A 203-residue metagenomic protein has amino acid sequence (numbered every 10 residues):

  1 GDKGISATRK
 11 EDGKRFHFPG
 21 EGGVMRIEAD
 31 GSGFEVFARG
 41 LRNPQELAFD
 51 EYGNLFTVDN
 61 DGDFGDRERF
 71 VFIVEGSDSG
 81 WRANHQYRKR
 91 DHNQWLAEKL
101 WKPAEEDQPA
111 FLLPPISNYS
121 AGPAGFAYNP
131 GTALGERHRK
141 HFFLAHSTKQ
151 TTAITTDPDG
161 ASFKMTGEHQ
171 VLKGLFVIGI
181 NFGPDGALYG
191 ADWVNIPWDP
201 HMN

Functional and structural regions predicted by a protein language model:
G1-N203: Beta-propeller domains with acidic blade repeats across secreted/periplasmic ectodomains and cytosolic WD/CNH propellers
